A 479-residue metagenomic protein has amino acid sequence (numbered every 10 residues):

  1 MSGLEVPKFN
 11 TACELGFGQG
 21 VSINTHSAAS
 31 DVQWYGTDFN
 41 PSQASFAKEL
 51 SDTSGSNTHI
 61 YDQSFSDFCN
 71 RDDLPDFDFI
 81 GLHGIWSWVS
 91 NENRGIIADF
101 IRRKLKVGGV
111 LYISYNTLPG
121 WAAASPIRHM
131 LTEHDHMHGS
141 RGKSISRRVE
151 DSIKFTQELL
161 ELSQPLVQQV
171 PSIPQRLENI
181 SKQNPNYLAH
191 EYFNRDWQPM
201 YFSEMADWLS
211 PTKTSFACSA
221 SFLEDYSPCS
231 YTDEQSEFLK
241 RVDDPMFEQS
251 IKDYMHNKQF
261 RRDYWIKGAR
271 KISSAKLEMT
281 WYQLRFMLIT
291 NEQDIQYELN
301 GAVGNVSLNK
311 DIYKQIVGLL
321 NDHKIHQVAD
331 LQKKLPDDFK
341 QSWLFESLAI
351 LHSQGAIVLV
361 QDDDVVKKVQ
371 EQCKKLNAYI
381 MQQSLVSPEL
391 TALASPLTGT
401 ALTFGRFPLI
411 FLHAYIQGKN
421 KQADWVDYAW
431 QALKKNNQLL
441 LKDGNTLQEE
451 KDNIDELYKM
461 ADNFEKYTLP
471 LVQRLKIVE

Functional and structural regions predicted by a protein language model:
M1-N10: Conserved alpha-helix/loop element of class I SAM-dependent methyltransferases that forms part of the SAM/SAH-binding
Q19-D31: Conserved SAM-binding loop of SAM-dependent methyltransferases across substrates and taxa, primarily the Class I
G55-D67: Conserved SAM-binding strand-loop segment of SAM-dependent methyltransferases
G95-V107: A short glycine-rich, Lys/Arg-flanked "PGG" loop and its adjoining helix->strand segment in the class I
G108-N116: Conserved beta-strand signature within the Rossmann-like core of class I S-adenosyl-L-methionine
Y115-G139, D151-S152, E158-P165: Conserved class I S-adenosyl-L-methionine
K324-L335: Short acidic, hydrophobic short linear motifs in intrinsically disordered regions
V366-Q417: Short, amphipathic alpha-helical interaction segments positioned at domain boundaries
